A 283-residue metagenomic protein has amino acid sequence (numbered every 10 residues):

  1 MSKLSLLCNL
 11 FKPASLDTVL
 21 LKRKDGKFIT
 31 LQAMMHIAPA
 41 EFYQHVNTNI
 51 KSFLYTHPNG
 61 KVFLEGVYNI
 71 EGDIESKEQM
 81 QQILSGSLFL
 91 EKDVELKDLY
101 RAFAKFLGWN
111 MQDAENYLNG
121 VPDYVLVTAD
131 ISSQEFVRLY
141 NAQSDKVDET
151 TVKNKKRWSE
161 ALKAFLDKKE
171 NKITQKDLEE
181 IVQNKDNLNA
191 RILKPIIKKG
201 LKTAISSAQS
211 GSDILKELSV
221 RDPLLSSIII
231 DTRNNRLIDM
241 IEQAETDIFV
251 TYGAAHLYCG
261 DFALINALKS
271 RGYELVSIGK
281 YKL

Functional and structural regions predicted by a protein language model:
S2-T232, D239-E245, E274-Y281: Structured, acidic catalytic/metal-binding patches in enzyme active sites
M35, A254-A255: Active-site metal-binding loops of divalent metal-dependent hydrolases
V67, Y252-A254: Short, well-ordered beta-to-alpha junction loops that form the rim of enzyme active sites and present histidine/acidic
H256-L283: C-terminal domain-boundary segment and adjacent tail
